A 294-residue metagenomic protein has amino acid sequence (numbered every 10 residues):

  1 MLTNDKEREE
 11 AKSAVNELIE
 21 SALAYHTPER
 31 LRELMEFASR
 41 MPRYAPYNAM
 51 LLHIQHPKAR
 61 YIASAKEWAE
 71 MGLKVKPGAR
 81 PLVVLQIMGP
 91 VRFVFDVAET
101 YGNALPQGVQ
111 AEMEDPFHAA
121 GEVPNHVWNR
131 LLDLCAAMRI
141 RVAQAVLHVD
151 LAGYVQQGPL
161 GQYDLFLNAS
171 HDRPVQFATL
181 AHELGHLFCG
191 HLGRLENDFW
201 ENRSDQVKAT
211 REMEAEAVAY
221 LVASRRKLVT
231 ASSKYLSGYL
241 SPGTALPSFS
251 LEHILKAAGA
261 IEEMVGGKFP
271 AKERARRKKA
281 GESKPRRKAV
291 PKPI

Functional and structural regions predicted by a protein language model:
M1-I294: N-terminal accessory/interface modules of nucleic-acid-binding and processing proteins
